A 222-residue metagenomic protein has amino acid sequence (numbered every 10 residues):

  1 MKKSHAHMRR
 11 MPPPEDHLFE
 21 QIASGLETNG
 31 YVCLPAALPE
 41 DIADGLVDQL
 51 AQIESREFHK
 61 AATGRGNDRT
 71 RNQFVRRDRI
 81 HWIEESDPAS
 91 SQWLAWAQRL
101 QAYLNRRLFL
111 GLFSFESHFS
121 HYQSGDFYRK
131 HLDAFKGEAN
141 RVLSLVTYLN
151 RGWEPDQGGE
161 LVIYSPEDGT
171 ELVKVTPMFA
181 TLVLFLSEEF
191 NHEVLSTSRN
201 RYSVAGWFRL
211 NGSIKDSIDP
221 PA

Functional and structural regions predicted by a protein language model:
K3-R106: Non-heme Fe(II)/2-oxoglutarate
A37, I83, Y122, Y148 (+2 more regions): Structured loops at beta-to-helix junctions and adjacent beta-edge loops in soluble globular domains
S90, S120-E138: Conserved short histidine dyad/triad with adjacent acidic residue
R106-L112, A134-A139: Short, conserved, surface-exposed binding loops centered on an aromatic residue
L110-H118, Q157: A short coil-to-beta-strand element that immediately follows conserved catalytic motifs
H118, S144-Y148: Short, hydrophobic/aromatic-rich beta-strand segments within well-structured domains
K136, R141, N150-A222: Catalytic core of Fe(II)/2-oxoglutarate
